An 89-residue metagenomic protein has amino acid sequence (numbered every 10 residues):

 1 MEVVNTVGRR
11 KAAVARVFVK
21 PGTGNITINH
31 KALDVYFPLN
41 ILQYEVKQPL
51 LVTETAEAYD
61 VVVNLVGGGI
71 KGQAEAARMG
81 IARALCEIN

Functional and structural regions predicted by a protein language model:
M1-N89: Ribosome large-subunit tunnel/peptidyl-transferase-proximal elements
